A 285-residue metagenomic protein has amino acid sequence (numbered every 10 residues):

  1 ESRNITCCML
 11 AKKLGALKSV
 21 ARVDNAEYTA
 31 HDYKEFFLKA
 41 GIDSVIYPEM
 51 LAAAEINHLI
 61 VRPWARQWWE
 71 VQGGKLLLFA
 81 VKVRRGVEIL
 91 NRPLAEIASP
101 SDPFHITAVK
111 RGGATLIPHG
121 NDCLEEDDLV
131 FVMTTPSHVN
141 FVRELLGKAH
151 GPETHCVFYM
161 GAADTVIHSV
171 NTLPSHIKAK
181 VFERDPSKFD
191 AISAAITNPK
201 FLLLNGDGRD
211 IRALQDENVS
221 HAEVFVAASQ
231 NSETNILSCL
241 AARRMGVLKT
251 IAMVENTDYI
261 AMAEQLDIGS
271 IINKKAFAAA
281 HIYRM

Functional and structural regions predicted by a protein language model:
E1-M285: Cytosolic regulatory regions of ion transport systems
